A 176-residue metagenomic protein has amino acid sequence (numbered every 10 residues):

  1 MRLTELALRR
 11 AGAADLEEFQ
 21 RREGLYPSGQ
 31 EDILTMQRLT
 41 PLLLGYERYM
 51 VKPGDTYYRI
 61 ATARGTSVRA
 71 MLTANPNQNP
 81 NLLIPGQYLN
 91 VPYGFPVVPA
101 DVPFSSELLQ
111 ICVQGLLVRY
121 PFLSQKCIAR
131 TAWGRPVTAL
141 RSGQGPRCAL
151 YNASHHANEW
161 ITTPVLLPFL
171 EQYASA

Functional and structural regions predicted by a protein language model:
R2, R10-A14, E18-A176: M14 metallocarboxypeptidase catalytic domain recognition
